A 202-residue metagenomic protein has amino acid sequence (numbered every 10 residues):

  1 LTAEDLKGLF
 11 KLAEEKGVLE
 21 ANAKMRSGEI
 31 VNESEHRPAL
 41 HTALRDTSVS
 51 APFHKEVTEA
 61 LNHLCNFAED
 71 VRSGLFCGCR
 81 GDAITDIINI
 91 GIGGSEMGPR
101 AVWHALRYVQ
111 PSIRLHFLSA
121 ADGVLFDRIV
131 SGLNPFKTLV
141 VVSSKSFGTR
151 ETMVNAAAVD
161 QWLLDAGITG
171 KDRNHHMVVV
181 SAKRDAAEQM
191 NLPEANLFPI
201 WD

Functional and structural regions predicted by a protein language model:
L1-R80: Extended, charge-enriched "interface" segments that sit outside catalytic cores
N66-S73, G81-D202: Glycine-rich phosphate-binding loops that contact phosphosugars or nucleotide phosphates
